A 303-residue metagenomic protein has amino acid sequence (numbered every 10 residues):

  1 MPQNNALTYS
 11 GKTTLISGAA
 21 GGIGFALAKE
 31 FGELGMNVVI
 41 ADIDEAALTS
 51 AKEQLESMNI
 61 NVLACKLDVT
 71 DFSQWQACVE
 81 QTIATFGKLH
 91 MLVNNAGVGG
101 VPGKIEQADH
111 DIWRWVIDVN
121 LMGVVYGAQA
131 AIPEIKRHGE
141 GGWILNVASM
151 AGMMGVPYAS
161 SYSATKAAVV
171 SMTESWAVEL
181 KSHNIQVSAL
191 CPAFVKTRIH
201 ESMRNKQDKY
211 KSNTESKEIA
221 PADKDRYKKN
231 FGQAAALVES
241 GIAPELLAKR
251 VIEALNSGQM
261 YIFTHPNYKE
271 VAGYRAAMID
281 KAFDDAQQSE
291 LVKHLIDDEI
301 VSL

Functional and structural regions predicted by a protein language model:
N5-V39: Canonical Rossmann dinucleotide-binding motif of NAD(H)/NADP(H)-dependent dehydrogenases/reductases, specifically
L34, M154, S175-I185: Active-site-adjacent segment of SDR/Rossmann-fold oxidoreductases
E45-A46, C65-A77, H110: The beta1-alpha1 cofactor-binding region of Rossmann-like NAD(H)/NADP(H)-dependent oxidoreductases
G103-I105, D109-W115: Substrate-binding pocket helix/loop in short-chain dehydrogenase/reductase
A128, T165: Active-site helix of classical SDR
S149: Residue(s) in the substrate-gating loop at a strand-loop-helix junction that position the organic substrate next
H183-I262, P266: SDR active-site lid
